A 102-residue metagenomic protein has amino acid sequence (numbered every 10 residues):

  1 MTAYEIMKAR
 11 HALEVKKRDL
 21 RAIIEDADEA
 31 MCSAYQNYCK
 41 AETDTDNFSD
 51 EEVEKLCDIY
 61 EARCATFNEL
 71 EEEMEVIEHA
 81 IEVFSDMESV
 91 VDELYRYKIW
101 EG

Functional and structural regions predicted by a protein language model:
M1-C32: Short, charge/polar-rich alpha-helical segments
A3, D44-D46, F67: N-terminal compositionally biased, intrinsically disordered segments and leader/signal-like regions
L20-I24, K55, I59-E88: Amphipathic alpha-helical coiled-coil segments
I24-L56: Extended alpha-helical coiled-coil "stalk/arm" regions that act as elongated linkers or oligomerization scaffolds
Y95-G102: Short acidic DE-rich linear segments
